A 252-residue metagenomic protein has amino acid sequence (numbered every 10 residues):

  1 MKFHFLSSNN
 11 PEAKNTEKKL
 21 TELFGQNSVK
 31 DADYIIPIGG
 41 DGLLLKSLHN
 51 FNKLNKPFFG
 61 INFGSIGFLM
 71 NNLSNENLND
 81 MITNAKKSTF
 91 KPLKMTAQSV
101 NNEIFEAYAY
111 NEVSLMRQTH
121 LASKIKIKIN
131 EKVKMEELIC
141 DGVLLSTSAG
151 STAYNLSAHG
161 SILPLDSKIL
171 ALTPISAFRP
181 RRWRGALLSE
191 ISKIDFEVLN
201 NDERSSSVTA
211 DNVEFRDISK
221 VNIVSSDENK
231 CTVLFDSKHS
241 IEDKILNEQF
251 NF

Functional and structural regions predicted by a protein language model:
M1-Y34, I38, L44-K53, L73-T89 (+1 more regions): ATP/NTP phosphate-donor binding region
N15, K46-L48, L69-N71, N155-S157 (+1 more regions): Short glycine-/acidic-enriched loop or helix-start segments at secondary-structure transitions that form or flank
G40-L43, G64-I66, A149-T152: Short glycine-rich anion-binding loops that position phosphate/pyrophosphate groups of nucleotides and phosphorylated
I66-G142: Catalytic core of DAGKc-family lipid kinases
A107, L115, H120, V133-M135 (+1 more regions): ATP/nucleoside-binding phosphotransfer catalytic cores, i.e., glycine-rich phosphate-binding loops
L144-R181: Gly/Ser/Thr-rich active-site loops/lids in small-molecule metabolic enzymes that frequently grip phosphoryl groups
